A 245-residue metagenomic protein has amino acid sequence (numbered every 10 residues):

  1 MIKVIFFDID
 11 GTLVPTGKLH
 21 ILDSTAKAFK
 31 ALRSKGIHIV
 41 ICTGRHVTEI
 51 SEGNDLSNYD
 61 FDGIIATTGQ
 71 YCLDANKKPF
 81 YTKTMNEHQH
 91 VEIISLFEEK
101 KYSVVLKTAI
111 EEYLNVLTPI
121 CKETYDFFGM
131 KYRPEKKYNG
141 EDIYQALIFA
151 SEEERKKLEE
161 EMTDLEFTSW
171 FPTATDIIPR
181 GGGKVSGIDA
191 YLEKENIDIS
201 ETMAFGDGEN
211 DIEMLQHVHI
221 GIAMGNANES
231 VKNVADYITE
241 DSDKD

Functional and structural regions predicted by a protein language model:
M1-F7, K30, S34: Non-catalytic pre-domain segments flanking phosphatase-related domains
K3-L19: Asp-based phosphoryl-transfer active-site loop
H20-I120: Active-site phosphate-binding/coordination module
L32, A146, L215, D236: Residue-level signal for inorganic ion chemistry
V40, I65, M203-F205, I222 (+1 more regions): Hydrophobic/aromatic beta-strand patches that form the interior of the parallel beta-sheet core in alpha/beta enzyme
S57-N76, F127-Y132, Y138-D142, K232-A235: Structural recognition of alpha->loop->beta junctions
L96, K100-M214, N226: Conserved acidic, metal-coordinating active-site core of Asp-based, Mg2+-dependent phosphoryl-transfer enzymes
H217, I222-D245: Asp-based, Mg2+/Mn2+-dependent phosphohydrolase catalytic module
